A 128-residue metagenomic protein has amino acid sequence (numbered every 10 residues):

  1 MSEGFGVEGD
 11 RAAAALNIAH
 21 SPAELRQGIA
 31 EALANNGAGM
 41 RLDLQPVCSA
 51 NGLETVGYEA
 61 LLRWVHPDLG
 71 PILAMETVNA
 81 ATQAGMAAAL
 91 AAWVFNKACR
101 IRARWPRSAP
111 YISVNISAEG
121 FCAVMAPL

Functional and structural regions predicted by a protein language model:
G4-G6, R11-N79: Active-site core of bacterial EAL-family cyclic-dinucleotide phosphodiesterase domains
N17, S21-E24, T82, M86-A91 (+1 more regions): Signal-transducing alpha-helical linker
S49, A80-A81, K97, I101: Solvent-exposed, non-transmembrane amphipathic alpha-helical segments
E54, Y58-E59, M86-L128: Catalytic core of bacterial c-di-GMP phosphodiesterases, primarily the EAL and HD-GYP domains, capturing alpha-helical
V65-L69, T82-A88, A98: Glycine-rich loops and low-complexity Gly/Arg-rich segments that provide flexible linkers or classic glycine-based
